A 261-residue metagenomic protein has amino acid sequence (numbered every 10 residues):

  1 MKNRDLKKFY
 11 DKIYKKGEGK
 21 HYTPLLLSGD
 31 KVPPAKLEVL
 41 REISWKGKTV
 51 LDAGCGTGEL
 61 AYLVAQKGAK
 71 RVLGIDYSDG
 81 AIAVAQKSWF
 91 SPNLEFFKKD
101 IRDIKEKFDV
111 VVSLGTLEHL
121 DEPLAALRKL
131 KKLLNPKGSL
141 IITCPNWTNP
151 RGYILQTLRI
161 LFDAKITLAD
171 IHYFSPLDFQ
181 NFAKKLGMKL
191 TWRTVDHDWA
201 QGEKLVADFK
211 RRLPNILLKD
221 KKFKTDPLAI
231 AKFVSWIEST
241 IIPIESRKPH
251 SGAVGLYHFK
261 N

Functional and structural regions predicted by a protein language model:
M1-R102, V110, L114, H250-L256: Conserved N-terminal segment of class I S-adenosyl-L-methionine
Y22-L26, Y77, D121-K129, S139-K260: S-adenosyl-L-methionine-dependent methyltransferase catalytic module, highlighting the catalytic core
G47-T49, K132, N261: N-terminal cationic leader/targeting segments used for protein routing and processing
Y62-A65, L127-K131: A structural alpha-helix within SAM-dependent methyltransferase catalytic domains
K107: Short acidic/histidine-rich motifs immediately flanking catalytic phosphotransfer sites in two-component signaling
G115-H119: A short His-aromatic
